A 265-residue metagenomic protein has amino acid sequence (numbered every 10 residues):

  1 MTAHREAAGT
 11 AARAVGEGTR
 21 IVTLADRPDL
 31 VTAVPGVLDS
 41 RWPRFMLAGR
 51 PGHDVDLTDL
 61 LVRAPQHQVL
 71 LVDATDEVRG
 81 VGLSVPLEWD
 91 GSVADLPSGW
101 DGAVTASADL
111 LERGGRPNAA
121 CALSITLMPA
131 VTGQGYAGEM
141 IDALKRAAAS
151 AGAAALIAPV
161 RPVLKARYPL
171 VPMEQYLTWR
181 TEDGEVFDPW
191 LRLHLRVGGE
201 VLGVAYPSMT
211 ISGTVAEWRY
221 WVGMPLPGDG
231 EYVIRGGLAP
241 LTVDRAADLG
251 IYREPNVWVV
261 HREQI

Functional and structural regions predicted by a protein language model:
T2-G99: Short amphipathic alpha-helix that is part of the acyltransferase structural core
Q66, R253-W258: Short hydrophobic/aromatic beta-strand or adjacent loop that forms the aromatic wall/cage of a ligand/substrate-binding
L83-S124, P162-F187, A205-P227, Y232-I251: Conserved acyl-donor/pantetheine-binding loop and adjacent beta-alpha core of acyl/acetyltransferases and related
L127-A130: Active-site acidic-Proline motif in GNAT/NAT acetyltransferases
G133-S150, A155-A158: Conserved acetyl-CoA-binding loop-helix of GNAT-fold acetyltransferases
L191: ATP phosphate-binding glycine-rich loop and adjacent ATP-lid/helix-beta elements within ATP-binding kinase/ATPase
L195-G203: Conserved acetyl-CoA-binding loop of GNAT-fold acetyltransferases
V260-I265: Short beta-strand-to-coil "C-cap" segments at the C-terminal boundary of structured domains/repeats, marking
